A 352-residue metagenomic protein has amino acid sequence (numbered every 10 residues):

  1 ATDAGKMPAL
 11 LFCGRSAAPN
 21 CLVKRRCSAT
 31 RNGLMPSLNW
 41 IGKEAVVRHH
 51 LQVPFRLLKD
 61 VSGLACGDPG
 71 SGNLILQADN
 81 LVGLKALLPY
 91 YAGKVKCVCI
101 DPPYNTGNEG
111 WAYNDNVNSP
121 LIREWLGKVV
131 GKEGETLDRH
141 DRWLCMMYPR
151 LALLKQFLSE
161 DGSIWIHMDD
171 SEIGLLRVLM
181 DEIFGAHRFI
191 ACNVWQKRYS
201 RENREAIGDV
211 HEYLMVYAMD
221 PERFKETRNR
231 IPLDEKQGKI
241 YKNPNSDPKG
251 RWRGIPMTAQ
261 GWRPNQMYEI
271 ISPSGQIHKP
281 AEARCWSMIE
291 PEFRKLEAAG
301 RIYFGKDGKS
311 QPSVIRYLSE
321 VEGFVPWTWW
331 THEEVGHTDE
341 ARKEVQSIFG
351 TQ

Functional and structural regions predicted by a protein language model:
T2-P8: Extreme N-terminal basic, low-complexity initiation segments that serve as generic localization/processing leaders
A4, G14-A17: Short hydrophobic alpha-helical segments enriched in small aliphatic residues
P8-A9, G14, R25-A29: Short, low-complexity intrinsically disordered segments enriched in A/P/G/S/L with frequent Arg, especially at protein
L22, R26-Q352: Class I S-adenosyl-L-methionine
